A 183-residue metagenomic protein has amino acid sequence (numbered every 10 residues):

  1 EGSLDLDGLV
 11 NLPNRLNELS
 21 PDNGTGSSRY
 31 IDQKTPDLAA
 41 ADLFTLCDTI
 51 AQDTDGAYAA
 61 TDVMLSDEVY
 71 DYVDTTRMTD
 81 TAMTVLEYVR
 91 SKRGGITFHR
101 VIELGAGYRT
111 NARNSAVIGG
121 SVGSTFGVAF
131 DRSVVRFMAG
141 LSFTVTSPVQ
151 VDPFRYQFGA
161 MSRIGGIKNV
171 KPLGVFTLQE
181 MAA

Functional and structural regions predicted by a protein language model:
E1-D42: Alpha-helical scaffold segments that mediate packing/assembly in large oligomeric complexes
E1-G8, D55-A57, L173-A182: Generic ordered-secondary-structure signal
D5, L12-R15, A60, R77-M78 (+2 more regions): Intrinsically disordered, low-complexity peptide-like regions
S20-S27, G56-A57, G120, L178-M181: A broad, low-specificity signal for short, low-complexity segments enriched in glycine/proline and polar/charged
S28-E103: Long, positively charged binding patches that form subdomain-scale interaction surfaces for polyanionic ligands
D74-A183: Sequence/fold signature of self-assembling virion shell proteins
